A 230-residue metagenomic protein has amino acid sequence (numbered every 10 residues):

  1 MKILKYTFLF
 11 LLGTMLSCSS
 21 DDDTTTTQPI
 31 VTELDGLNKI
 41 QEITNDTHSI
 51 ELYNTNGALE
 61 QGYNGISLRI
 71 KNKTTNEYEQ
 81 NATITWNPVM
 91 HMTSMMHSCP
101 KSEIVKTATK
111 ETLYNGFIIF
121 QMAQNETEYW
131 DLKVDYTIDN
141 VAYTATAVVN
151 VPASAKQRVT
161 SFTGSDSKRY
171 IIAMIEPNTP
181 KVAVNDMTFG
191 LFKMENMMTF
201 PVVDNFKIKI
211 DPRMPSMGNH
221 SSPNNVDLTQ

Functional and structural regions predicted by a protein language model:
K2-L9: Sec-dependent signal peptide recognition, specifically the positively charged N-region followed immediately by
T14-S17: C-terminal motif of bacterial Sec signal peptides marking the signal peptidase cleavage site
S20-M96, S102-E103, N125-T127: Acidic/polar, low-complexity intrinsically disordered N-terminal segments immediately downstream of a Sec signal
N54, I70-N72, I118-F120, Y136 (+1 more regions): Hydrophobic beta-strand positions in extracellular immunoglobulin-like domains
A58-I70, N178-E195: Contiguous beta-strand segments within globular domains
N64, N72-E103, F192-T229: Short flexible loop/turn segments that cap and initiate beta-strands
T107-I119, E128, Q230: Aromatic sugar-binding surface patches on proteins that engage polysaccharides or sugar-phosphate polymers
A123-T188: Surface-exposed beta-loop interaction hotspot
